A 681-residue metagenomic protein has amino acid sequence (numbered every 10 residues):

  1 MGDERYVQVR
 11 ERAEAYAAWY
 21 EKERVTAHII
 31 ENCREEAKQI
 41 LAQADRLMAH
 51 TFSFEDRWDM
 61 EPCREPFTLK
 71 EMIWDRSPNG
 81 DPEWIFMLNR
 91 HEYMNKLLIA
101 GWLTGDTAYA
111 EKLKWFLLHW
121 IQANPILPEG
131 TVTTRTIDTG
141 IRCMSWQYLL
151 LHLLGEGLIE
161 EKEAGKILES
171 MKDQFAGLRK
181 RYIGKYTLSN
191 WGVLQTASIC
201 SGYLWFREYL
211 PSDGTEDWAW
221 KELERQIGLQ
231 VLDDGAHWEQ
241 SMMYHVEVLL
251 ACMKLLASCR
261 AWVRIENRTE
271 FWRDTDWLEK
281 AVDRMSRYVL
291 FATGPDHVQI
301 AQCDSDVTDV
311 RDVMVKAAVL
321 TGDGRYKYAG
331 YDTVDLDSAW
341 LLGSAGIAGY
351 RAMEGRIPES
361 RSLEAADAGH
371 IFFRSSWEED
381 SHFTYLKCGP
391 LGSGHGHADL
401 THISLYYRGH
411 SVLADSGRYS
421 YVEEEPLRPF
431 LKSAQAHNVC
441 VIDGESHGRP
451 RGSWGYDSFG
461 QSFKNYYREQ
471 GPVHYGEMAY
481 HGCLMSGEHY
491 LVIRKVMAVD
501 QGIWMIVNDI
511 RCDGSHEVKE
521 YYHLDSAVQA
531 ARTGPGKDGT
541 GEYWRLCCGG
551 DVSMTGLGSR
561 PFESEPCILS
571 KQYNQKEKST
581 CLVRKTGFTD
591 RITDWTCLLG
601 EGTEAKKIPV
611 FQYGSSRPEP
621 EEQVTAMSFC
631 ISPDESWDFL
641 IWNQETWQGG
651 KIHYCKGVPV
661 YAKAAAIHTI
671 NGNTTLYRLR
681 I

Functional and structural regions predicted by a protein language model:
M1-R57: Extreme N-terminal leader/anchor segments
F54-D75, W115: Short alpha-helical hairpin
D75, D81-D283, T293: Aromatic-lined, polymer-binding surfaces characteristic of secreted/periplasmic polysaccharide-degrading enzymes
F86, E364-A368, E379, G396-A398 (+3 more regions): Short, surface-exposed loop/turn motifs at beta-strand boundaries within globular domains
L88-R90, A368-H370, L400-H402, S411 (+4 more regions): Extracellular structured ligand-interaction cores
A236-V412, F588-T589, I608-F611, P618-P620 (+1 more regions): Carbohydrate-active enzyme catalytic cores, enriched for enzymes that act on polyanionic acidic polysaccharides
C303-D306, D312, R325-T333, E424-I681: CBM-like, beta-strand-rich accessory domains located in the C-terminal region of large, secreted polysaccharide-active
L413-R418: Catalytic Cys-His active-site segments of thiol-dependent hydrolases/isopeptidases
